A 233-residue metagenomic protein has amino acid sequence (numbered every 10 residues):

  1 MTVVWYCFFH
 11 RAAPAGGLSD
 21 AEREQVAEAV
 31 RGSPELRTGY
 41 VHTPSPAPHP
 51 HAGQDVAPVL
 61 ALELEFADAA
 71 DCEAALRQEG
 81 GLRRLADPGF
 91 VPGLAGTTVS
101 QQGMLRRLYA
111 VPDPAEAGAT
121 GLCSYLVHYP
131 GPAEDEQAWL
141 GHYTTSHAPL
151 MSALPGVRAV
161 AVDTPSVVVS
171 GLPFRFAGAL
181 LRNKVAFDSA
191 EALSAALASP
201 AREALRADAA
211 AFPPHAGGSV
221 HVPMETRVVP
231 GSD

Functional and structural regions predicted by a protein language model:
M1-D233: Macromolecular interaction modules
